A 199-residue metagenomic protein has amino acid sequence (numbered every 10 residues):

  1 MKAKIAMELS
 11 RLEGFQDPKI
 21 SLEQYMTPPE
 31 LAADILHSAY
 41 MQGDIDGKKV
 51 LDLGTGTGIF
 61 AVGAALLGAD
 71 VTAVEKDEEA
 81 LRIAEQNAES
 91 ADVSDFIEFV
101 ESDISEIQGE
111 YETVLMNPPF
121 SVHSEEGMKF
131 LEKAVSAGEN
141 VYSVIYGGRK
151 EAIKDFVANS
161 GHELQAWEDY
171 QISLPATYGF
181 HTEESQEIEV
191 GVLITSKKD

Functional and structural regions predicted by a protein language model:
M1-D199: Class I S-adenosyl-L-methionine-dependent methyltransferase catalytic core
